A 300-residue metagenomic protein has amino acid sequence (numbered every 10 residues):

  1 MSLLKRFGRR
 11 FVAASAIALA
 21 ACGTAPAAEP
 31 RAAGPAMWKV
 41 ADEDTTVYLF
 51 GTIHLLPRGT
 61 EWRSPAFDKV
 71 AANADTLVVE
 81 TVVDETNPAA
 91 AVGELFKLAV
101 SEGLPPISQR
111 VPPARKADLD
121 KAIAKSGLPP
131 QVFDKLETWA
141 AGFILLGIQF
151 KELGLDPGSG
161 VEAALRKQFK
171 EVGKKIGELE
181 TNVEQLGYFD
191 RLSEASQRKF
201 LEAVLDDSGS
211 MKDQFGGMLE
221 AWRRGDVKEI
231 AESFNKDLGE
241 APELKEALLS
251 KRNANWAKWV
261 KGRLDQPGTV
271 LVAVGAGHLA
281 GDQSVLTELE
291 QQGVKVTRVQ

Functional and structural regions predicted by a protein language model:
S2-V12: Bacterial N-terminal signal peptides that target proteins for export
R10-A21: Bacterial N-terminal signal peptides
F11, S64, N253-A257: Short, well-ordered alpha-helical scaffold segments within catalytic/effector domains
L19-R31: Bacterial Sec-dependent signal peptides at the C-terminal "C-region" and cleavage site
A28-E29, A36-L248: Structured, acidic catalytic/metal-binding patches in enzyme active sites
R31, A41, L264-Q266: Extracellular/periplasmic catalytic domains that process cell-envelope and extracellular macromolecules
A33-P35, W256: Alpha-helical scaffolding within the catalytic cores of extracellular/periplasmic polymer-degrading hydrolases
P242-Q300: A cross-kingdom marker for long, charged
